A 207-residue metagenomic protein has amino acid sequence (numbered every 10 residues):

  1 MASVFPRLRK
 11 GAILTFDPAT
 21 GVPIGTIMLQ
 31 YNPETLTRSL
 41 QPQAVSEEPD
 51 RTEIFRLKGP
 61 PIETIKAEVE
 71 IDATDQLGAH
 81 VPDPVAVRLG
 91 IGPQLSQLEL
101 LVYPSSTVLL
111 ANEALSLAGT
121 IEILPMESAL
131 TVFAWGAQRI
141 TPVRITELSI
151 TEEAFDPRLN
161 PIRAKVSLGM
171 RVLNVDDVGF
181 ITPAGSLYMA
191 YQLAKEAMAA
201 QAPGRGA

Functional and structural regions predicted by a protein language model:
M1-A207: Acidic, Ser/Thr- and Gly-enriched intrinsically disordered low-complexity segments
